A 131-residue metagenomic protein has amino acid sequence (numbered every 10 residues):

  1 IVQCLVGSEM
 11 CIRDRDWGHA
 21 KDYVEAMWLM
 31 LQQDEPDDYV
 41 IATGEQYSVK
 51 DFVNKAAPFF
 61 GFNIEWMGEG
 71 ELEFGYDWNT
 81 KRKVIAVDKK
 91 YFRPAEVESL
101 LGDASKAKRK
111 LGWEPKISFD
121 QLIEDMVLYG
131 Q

Functional and structural regions predicted by a protein language model:
I1-I12: Single conserved hydrophobic/aromatic residue that forms the stacking wall/gate of nucleotide- or nucleobase-binding
C4-L5, W17, Q46, A86 (+2 more regions): Short aromatic/basic micro-patch
W17-D22, L29-S48, F62-I64: Glycine/proline-rich active-site loop of Rossmann-fold NAD(P)-dependent oxidoreductases
A20, V49, P115-F119: Amphipathic alpha-helical segment in the mid-to-C-terminal domain of diverse UDP/GDP-sugar glycosyltransferases
A20, W78-E114: Conserved C-terminal active-site "lid" loop/helix of NAD(P)H-dependent oxidoreductases that clamps the redox cofactor
F60-R82: Short mixed-charge
K106, I117-Q131: Amphipathic terminal alpha-helices
